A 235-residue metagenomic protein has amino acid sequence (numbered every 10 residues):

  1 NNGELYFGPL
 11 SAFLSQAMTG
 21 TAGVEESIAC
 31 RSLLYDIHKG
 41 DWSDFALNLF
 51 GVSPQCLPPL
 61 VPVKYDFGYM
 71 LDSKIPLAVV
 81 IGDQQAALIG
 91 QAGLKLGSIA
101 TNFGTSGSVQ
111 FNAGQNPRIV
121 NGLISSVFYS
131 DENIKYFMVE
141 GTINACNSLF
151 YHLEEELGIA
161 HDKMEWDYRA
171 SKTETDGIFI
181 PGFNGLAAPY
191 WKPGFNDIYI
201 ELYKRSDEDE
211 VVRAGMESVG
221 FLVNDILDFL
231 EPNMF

Functional and structural regions predicted by a protein language model:
N1-G23, I28, L33-L49, L71-F235: Active-site core segments that coordinate phosphate-bearing ligands/cofactors across diverse enzyme families
L5, C56-P58: Residue-level recognition of the N-termini of beta-strands and the immediately preceding loop/turn
L49-C56: A structural motif corresponding to the C-terminal end of an alpha-helix and its immediate exit/capping segment
P59-D66: Gly/charged, well-structured mid-domain segments that form the phosphate/adenylate-handling core of ATP-dependent
